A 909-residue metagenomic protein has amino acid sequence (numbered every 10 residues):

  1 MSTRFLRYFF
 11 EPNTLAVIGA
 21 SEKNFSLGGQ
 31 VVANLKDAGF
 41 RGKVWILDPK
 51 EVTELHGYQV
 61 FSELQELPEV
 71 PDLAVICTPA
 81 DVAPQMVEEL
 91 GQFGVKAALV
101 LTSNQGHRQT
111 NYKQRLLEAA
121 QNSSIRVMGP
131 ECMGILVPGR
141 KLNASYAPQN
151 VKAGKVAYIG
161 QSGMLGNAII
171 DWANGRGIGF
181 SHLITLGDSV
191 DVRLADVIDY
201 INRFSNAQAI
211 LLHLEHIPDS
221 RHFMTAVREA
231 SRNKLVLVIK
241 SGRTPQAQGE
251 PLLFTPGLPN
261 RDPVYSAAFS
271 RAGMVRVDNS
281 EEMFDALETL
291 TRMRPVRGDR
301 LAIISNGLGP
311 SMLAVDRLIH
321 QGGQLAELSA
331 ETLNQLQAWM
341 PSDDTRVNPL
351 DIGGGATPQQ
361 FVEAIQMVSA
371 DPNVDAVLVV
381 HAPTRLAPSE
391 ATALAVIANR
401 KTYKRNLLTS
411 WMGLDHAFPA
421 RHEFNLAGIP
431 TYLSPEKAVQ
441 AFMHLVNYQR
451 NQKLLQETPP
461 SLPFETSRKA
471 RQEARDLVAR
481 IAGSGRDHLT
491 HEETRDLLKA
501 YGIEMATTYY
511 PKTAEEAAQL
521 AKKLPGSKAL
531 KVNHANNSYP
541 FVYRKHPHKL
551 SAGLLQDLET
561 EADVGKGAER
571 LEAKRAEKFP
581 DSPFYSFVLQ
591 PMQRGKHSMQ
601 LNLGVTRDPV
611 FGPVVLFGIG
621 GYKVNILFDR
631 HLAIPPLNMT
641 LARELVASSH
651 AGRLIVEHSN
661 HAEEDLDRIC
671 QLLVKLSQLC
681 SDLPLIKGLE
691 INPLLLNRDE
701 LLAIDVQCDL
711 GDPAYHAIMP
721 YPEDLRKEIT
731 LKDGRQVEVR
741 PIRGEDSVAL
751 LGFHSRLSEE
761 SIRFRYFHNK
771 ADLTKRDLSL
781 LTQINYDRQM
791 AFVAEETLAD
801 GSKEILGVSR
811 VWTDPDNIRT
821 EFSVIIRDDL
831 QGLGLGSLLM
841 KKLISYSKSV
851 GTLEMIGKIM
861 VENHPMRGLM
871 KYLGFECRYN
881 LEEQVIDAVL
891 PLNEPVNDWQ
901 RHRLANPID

Functional and structural regions predicted by a protein language model:
M1-D705: Catalytic-core regions of core metabolic enzymes, especially those transforming organic acids/acyl-group intermediates
R450-A479, L696-E738, N893-A905: Phosphate/pyrophosphate-recognition segments in soluble nucleotide-handling domains
L603, I691-P693, V706-C708, F822 (+2 more regions): A structural signal for short, well-ordered beta-strand segments
P713-D909: Long, contiguous binding/interaction regions
